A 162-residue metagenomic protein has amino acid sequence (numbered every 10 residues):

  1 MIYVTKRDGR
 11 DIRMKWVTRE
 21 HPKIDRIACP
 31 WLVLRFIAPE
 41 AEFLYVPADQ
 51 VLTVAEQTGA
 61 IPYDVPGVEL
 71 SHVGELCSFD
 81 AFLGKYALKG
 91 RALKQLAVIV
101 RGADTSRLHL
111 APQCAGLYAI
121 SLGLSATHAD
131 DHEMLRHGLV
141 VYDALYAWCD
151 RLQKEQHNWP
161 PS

Functional and structural regions predicted by a protein language model:
I2, G9-H21, W31-S162: Extended, well-folded catalytic/binding cores that form a central cleft or groove in large enzyme and scaffold domains
